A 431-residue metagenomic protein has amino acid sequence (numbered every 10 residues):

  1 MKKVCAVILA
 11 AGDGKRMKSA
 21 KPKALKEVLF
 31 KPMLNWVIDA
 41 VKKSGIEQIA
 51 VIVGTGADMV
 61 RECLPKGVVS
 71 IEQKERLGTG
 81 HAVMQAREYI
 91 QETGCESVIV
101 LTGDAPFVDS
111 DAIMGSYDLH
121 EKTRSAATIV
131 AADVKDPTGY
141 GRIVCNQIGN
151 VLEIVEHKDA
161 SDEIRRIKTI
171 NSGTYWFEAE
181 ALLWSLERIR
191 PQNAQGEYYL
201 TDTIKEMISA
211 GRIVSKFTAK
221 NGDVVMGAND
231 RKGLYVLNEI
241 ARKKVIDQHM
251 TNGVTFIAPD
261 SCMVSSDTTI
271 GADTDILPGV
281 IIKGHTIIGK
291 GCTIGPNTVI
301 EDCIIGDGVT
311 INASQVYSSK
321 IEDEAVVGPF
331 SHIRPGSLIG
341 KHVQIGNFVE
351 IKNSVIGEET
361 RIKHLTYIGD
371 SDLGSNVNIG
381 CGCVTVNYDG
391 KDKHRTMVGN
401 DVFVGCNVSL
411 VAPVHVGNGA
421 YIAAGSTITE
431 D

Functional and structural regions predicted by a protein language model:
M1-C5, K31-L101, F107-D118, P413: Conserved N-terminal catalytic core of the sugar/cofactor nucleotidyltransferase
M1-S19: N-terminal nucleotide-binding beta1-loop-alpha1 segment
V4, Q48, R87, D104 (+3 more regions): Catalytic cores of nucleotide-enabled group-transfer and carboxylate-activating enzymes in metabolic and assembly-line
M17-K21, D389-G390: Conserved catalytic-core motifs of eukaryotic protein kinase domains, centered on the activation segment
I46, C95, R124-A127, R212: Short, high-confidence coil segments that cap the C-terminus of an alpha-helix and link into the following beta-strand
D58, V108-A194: Conserved core of the sugar-phosphate nucleotidyltransferase
K168-G271: Conserved alpha/beta core of the MobA/IspD/sugar-nucleotide pyrophosphorylase nucleotidyltransferase superfamily
T255-D431: Structural signal for interior beta-strand "rungs" in well-ordered beta-sheet cores of soluble enzyme domains
